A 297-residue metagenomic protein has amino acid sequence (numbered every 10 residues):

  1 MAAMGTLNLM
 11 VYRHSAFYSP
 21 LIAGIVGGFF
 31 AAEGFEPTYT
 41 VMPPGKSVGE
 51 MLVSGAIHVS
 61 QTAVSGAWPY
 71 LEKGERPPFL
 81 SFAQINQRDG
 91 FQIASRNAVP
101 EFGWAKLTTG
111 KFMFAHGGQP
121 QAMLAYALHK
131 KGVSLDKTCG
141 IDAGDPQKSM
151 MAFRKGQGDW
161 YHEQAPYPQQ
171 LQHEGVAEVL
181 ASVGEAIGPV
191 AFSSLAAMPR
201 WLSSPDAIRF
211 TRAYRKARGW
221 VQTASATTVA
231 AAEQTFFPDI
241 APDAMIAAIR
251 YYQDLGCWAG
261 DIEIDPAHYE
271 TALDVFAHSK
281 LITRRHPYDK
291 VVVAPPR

Functional and structural regions predicted by a protein language model:
M1-M4, R297: Basic/polar N-terminal segments that are highly enriched at the extreme N-terminus, encompassing both cleavable
G5-D136, G140-D145, D159-A165, V176-A181 (+1 more regions): Short, glycine-/small- and polar/acidic-enriched structural segments that line small-molecule recognition paths
T109, H173, V293: Phosphate-coordinating loops and pocket residues in cytosolic domains that bind phosphorylated ligands
Q147-F237: Pocket-lining segment of extracytoplasmic ligand-binding domains
S203-I282: Secondary-structure end/capping motifs
L273-R297: Conserved C-terminal helix/tail region of periplasmic/extracytoplasmic solute-binding proteins
